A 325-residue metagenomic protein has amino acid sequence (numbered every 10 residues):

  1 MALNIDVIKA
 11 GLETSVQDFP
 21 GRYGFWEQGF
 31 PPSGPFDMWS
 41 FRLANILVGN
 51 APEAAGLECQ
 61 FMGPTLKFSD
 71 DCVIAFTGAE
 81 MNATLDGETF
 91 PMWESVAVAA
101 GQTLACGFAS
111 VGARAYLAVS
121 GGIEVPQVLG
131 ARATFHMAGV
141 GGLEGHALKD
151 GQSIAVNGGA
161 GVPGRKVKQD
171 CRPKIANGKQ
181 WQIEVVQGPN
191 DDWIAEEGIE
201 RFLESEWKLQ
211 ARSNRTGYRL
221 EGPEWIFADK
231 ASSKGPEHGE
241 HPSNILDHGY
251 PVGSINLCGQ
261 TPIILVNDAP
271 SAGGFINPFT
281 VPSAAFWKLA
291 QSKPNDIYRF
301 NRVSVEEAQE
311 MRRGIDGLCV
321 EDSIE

Functional and structural regions predicted by a protein language model:
M1-E325: Conserved "landmark" site that anchors the functional core of diverse proteins
